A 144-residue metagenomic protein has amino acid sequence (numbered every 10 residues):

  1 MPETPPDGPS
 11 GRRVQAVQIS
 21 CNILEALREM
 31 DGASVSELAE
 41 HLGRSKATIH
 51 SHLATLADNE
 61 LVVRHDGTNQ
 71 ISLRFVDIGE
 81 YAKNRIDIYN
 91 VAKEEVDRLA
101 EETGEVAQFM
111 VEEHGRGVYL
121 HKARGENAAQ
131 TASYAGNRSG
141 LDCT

Functional and structural regions predicted by a protein language model:
P2-Y89: N-terminal helix-turn-helix
E80-T144: Amphipathic alpha-helical effector-binding/dimerization core of metabolite-sensing transcriptional regulators
